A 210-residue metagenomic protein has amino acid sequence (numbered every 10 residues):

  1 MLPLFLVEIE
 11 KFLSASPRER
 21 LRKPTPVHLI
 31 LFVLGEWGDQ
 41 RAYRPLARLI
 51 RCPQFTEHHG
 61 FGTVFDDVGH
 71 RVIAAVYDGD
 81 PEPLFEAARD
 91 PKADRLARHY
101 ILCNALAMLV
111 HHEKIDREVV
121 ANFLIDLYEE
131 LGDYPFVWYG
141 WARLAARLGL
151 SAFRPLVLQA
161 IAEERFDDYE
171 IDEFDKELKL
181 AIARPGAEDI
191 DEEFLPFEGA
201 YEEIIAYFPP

Functional and structural regions predicted by a protein language model:
M1-S16, D39-P53, A75-R89, H111-E129 (+1 more regions): Amphipathic alpha-helical scaffolding segments comprising HEAT/armadillo-like alpha-solenoid repeats
L2, L6-F12, L31-F32, E36 (+5 more regions): Extended alpha-helical scaffold regions
L6, A47, H70, F85 (+7 more regions): Generic detector of well-ordered alpha-helical segments enriched in charged/polar residues, highlighting helical
F12-L13, K23, P53-Q54, G62 (+3 more regions): Short inter-helical turns and helix N-cap capping residues of alpha-solenoid HEAT/ARM repeat scaffolds
R20-W37, T56-D78, L96-K114, F136-L148 (+1 more regions): Structural detector for internal amphipathic alpha-helices that build alpha-solenoid repeat scaffolds
R51-F55, D67, D90, D94 (+5 more regions): Short, surface-exposed, charged/polar-biased interaction segments
I125-L127, F136-W141, F194: Short, local alpha-helical segments
L150-P210: Eukaryotic acidic, Ser/Thr-rich intrinsically disordered low-complexity regions
